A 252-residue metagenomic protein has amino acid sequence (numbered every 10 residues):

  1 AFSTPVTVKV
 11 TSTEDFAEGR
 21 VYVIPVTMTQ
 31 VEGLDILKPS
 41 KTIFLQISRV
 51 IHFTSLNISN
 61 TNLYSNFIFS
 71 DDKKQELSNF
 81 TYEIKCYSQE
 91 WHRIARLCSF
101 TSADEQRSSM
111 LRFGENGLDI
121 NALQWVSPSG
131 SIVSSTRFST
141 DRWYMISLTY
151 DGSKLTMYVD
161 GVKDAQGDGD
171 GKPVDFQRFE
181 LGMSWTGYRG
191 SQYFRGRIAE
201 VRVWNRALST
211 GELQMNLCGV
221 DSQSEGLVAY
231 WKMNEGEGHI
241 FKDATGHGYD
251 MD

Functional and structural regions predicted by a protein language model:
A1-T54: Short boundary segments that mark the start of a structured unit
T13-E14, V31-E32, Q89-W91, G152-K154 (+4 more regions): Acidic glycine-/aspartate-rich tracts in secreted/extracellular proteins
E14, F69-D72, V133-F138, D168-D170 (+1 more regions): Beta-strand-rich interaction surfaces with strong enrichment in secreted/lumenal proteins
K41-S59, L217-D252: Extracytoplasmic low-complexity segments
S48-I58, Y87-W91, R112-D170: Extracellular glycan-interaction surfaces
H52-N121, E212: Extracellular glycan-recognition modules
F80-E90, S191-C218, V228-E237: Extracellular, beta-strand-rich glycan-interacting domains
G167-R197, S222-G226: Flexible glycan-contacting loops in extracellular carbohydrate-active proteins
